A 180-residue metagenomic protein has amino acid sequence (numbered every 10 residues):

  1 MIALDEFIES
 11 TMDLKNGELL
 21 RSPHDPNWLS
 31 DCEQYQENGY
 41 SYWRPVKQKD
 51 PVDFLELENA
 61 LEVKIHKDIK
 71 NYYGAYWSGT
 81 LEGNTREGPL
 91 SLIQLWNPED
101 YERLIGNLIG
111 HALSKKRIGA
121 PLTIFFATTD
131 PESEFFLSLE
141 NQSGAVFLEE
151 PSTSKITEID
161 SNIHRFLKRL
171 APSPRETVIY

Functional and structural regions predicted by a protein language model:
M1-L4, F166-Y180: Short amphipathic alpha-helical segments
M1-S133, V178: A surface-exposed partner-binding patch
T129, S133-E134, L148-P174: A recognition module on extended beta-rich or small alphabeta surfaces enriched in W/G with H and D/E
P131, N141-Q142: Short strand-connecting beta-turns/loops that link adjacent beta-strands
S138-N141, T153: Catalytic loop of the DD-peptidase/beta-lactamase superfamily, centered on the K-T-G motif and neighboring
Q142-G144, R175: Structural alpha-beta junctions
